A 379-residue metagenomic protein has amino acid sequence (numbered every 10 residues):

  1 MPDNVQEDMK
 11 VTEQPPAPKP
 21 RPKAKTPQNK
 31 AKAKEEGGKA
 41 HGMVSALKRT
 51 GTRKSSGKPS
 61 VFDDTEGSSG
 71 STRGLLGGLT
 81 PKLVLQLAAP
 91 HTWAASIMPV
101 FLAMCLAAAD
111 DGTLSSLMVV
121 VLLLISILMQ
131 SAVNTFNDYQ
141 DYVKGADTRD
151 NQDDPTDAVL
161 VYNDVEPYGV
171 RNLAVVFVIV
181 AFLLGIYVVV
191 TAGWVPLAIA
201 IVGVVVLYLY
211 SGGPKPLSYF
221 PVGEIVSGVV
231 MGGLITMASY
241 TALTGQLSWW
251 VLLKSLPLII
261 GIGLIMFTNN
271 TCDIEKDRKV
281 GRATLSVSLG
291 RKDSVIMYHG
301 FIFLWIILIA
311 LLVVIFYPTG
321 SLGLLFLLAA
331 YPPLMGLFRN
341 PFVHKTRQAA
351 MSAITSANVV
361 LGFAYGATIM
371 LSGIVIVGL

Functional and structural regions predicted by a protein language model:
P2-D3, E7-D8, E13-P15, P20-P22 (+5 more regions): Topogenic membrane-insertion module of multi-pass membrane proteins
D3-V5, V314-L379: Extended hydrophobic alpha-helices typical of membrane-associated regions
A94-A103, I225-Y240, V287-R291, S352-G366: Small-residue-rich segments of transmembrane alpha-helices in multi-pass membrane proteins, especially helix faces
V100-L102, D111-Y139, A198-V205, W250-T268: Membrane-embedded alpha-helical segments that form the functional core of polytopic membrane enzymes, especially those
M104-L124, F182-A198, I235-L256, I307-S321 (+1 more regions): Helix-coil boundary and interhelical linker segments in multi-pass alpha-helical membrane proteins
L128-D153, L264-S286: Acidic (Asp/Glu-rich) catalytic motifs at the cytosolic membrane interface
R149-T191, S286-P318, T355-L361: Multi-pass membrane catalytic core of lipid/isoprenoid biosynthesis enzymes
A158-L247: Intramembrane alpha-helical segments
